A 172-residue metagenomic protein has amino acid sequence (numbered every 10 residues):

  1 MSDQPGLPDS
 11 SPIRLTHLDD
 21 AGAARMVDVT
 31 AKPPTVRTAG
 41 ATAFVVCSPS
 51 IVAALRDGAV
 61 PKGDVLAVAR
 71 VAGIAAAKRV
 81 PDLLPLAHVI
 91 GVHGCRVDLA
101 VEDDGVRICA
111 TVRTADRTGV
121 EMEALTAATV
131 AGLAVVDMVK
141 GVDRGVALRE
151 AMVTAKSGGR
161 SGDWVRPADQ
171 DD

Functional and structural regions predicted by a protein language model:
S2-L66, V71-D172: C-terminal binding/interaction regions
